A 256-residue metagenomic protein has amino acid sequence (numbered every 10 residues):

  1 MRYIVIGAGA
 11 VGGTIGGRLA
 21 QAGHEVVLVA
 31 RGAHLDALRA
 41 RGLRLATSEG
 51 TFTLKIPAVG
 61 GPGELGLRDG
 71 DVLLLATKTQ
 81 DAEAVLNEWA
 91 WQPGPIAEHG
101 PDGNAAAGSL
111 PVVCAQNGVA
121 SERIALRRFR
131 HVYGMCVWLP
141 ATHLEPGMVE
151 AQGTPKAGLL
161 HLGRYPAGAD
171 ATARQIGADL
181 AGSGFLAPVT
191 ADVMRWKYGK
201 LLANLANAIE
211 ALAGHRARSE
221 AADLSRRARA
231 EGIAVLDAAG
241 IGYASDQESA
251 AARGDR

Functional and structural regions predicted by a protein language model:
M1-T47: NAD(P)+-binding Rossmann beta1-loop-alpha1 motif at the extreme N-terminus of oxidoreductases
R2, E25, P111, H131 (+1 more regions): Residues at the starts of beta-strands that form the adenosine-phosphate
H24, L43, R130, F185 (+1 more regions): Short phosphate-binding/catalytic loops that engage adenosine nucleotides
F52-E150: Rossmann-like NAD(P)(H) cofactor-binding subdomain of soluble oxidoreductases
A115-A206, A211: Rossmann-fold dinucleotide-binding core
M194-A234: Active-site-proximal catalytic alpha-helix in oxidoreductases
A221-R256: Small-residue-rich helix-loop
